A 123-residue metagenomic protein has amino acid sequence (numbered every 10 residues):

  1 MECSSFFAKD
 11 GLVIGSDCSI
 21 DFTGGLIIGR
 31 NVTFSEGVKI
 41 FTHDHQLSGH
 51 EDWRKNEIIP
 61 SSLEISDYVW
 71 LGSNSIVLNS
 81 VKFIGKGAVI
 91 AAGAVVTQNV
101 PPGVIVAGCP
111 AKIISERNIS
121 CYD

Functional and structural regions predicted by a protein language model:
M1-A8, V13-I84, V104, C109-P110 (+1 more regions): Flexible, glycine/small-residue-enriched loop-and-beta-strand segment within the central core of proteins
K82-V96: C-terminal/domain-terminus segments
Q98, S115: Short helix N-cap motif at coil->helix boundaries in the Bergerat
